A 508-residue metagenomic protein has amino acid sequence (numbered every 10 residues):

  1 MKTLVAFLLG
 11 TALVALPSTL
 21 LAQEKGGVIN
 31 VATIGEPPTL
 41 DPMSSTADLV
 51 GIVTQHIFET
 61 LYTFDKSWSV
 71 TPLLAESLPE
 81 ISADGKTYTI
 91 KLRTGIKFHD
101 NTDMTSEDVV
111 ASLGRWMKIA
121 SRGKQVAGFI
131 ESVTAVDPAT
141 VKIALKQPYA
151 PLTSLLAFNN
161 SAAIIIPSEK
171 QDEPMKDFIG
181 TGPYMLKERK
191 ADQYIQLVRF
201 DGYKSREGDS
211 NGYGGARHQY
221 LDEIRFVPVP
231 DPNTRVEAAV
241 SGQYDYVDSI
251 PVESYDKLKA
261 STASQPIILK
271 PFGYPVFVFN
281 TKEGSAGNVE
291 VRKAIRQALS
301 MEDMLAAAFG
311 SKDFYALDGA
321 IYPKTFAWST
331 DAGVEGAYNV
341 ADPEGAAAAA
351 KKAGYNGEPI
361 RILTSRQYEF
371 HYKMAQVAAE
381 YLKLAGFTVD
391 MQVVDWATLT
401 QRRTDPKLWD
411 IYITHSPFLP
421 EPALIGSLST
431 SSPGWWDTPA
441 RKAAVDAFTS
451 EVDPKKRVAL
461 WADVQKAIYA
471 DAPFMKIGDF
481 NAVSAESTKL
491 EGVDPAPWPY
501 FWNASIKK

Functional and structural regions predicted by a protein language model:
Q23-E24, K91, Q125-I166, D172 (+1 more regions): Surface-exposed binding/hinge segments that line and control ligand-binding clefts or catalytic entry sites
A32-A83, G114, I179: N-terminal lobe/hinge region of extracytoplasmic solute-binding protein
D41, A286-F326, M374, I468-G478: Periplasmic-binding protein-like
S77-R122, V136, K142, A238 (+1 more regions): Aromatic- and charge-enriched surface segment that lines or borders ligand/interaction sites
P79, N339, D390-L399, L424-K489 (+1 more regions): Extracytoplasmic/peripheral linker and loop segments enriched in polar/acidic and small residues with frequent Thr/Pro
H99, A144-S161, I179-D231, S254-G273: Aromatic-rich, solvent-exposed beta-strand/loop patch
Y184, Y315-K352, Y368-Y372: Structural transition elements
P232, A347-F418, P433, P454 (+1 more regions): Ligand/substrate-recognition segments at binding pockets and active sites
